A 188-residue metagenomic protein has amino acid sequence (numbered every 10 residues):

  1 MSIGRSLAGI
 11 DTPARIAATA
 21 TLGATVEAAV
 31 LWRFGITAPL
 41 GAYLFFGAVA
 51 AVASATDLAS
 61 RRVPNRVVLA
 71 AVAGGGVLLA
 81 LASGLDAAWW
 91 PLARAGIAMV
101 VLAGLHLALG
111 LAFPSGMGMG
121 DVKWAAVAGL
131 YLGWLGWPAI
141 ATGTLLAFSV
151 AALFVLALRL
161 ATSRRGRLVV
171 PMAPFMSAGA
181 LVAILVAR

Functional and structural regions predicted by a protein language model:
M1-R188: A membrane-topology feature that recognizes alpha-helical transmembrane segments and their immediate juxtamembrane
